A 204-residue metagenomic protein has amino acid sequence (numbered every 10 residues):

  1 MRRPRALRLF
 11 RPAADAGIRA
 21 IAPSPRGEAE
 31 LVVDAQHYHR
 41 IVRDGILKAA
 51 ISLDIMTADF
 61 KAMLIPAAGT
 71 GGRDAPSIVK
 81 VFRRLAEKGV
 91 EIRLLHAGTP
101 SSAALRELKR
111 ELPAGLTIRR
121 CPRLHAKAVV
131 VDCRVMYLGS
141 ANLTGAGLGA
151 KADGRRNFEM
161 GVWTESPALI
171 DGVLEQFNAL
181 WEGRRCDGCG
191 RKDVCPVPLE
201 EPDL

Functional and structural regions predicted by a protein language model:
M1-H39, R43: Domain-start "cap" segments at the beginnings of catalytic or binding domains
R2-I18, V135-L204: Signature of lipid phosphatidyltransferase scaffolds
E30-V32, L95, L116-C121: General small-molecule cofactor/ligand-binding pocket signal
A35, G71-A75, I118: A conditional alpha-helix N-cap/helix-loop micro-motif detector
G45-P113: Primarily the HKD phosphodiesterase
H96-S101, L124, P167-A168: Short beta-alpha junction loops
L105-L116, R191-E200: Short, electropositive alpha-helical surface patch
K127-V130, V162: Short beta-strand scaffold segments in enzyme catalytic cores
